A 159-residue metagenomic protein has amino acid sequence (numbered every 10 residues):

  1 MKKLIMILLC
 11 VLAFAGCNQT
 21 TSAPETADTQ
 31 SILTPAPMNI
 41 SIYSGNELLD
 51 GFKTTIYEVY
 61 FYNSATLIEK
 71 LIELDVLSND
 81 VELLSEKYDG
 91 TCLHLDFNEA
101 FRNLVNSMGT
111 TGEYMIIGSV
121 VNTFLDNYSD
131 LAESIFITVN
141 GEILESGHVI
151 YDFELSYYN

Functional and structural regions predicted by a protein language model:
M1-L4: Positively charged n-region of N-terminal signal peptides that target proteins for export
M6-C10: Hydrophobic helical h-region of N-terminal Sec-dependent signal peptides in bacterial secretory/periplasmic proteins
C17-N159: Bimodal "functional hotspot" detector
